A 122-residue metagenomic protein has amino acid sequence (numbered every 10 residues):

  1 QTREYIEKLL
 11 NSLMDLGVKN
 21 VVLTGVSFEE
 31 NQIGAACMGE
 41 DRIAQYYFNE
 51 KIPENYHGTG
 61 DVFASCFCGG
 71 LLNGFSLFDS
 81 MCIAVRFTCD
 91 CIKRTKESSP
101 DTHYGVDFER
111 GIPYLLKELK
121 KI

Functional and structural regions predicted by a protein language model:
Q1-A44: Conserved phosphate/ATP/ADP-binding segment of small-molecule kinases
T2-I6, Y56, L77, M81-V85: Generic structural signal for well-ordered, non-membrane alpha-helical segments in soluble metabolic enzymes
T24, G60, S80: Residue-level signal for inorganic ion chemistry
G25-E29, E50-P53, V85-C89: Glycine-rich beta-alpha junction loops
I43-Q45, G70-A84: Phosphate-handling active-site elements
A44-H57: Short pre-catalytic strand/loop immediately N-terminal to key active-site residues, enriched for Gly-Thr
N55-L77: Short, small-residue alpha-helix embedded
F78-I122: Charged C-terminal helix
